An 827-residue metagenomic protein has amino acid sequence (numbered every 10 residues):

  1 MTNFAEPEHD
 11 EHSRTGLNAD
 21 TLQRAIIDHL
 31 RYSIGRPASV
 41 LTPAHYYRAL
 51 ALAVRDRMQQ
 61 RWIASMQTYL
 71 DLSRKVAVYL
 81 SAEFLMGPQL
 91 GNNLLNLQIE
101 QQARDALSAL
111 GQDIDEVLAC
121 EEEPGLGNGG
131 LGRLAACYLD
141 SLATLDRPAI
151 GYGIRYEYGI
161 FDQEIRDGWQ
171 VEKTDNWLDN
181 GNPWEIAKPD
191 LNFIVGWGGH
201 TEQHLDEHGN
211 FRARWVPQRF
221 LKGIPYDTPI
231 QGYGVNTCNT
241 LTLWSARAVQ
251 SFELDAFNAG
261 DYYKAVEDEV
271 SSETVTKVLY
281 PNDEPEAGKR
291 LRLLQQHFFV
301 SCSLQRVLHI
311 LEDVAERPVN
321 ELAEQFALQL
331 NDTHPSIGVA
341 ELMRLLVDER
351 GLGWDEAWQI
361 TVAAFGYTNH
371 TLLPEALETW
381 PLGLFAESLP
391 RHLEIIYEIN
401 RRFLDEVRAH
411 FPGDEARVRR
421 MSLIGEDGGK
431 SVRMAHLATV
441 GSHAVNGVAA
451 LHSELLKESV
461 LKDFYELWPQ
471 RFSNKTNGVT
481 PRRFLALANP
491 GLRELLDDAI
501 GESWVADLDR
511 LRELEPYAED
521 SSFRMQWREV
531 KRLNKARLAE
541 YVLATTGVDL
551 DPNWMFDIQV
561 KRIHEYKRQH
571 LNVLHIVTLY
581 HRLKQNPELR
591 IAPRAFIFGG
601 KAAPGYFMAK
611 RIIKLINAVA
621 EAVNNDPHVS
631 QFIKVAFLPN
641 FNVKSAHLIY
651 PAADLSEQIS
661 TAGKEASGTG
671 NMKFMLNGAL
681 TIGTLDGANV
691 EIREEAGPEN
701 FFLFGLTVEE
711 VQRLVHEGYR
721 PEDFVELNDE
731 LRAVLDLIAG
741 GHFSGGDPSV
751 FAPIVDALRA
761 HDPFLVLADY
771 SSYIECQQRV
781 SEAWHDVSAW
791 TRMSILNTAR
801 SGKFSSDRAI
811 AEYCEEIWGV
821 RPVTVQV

Functional and structural regions predicted by a protein language model:
T2-V827: A conserved ligand/cofactor-binding region detector
